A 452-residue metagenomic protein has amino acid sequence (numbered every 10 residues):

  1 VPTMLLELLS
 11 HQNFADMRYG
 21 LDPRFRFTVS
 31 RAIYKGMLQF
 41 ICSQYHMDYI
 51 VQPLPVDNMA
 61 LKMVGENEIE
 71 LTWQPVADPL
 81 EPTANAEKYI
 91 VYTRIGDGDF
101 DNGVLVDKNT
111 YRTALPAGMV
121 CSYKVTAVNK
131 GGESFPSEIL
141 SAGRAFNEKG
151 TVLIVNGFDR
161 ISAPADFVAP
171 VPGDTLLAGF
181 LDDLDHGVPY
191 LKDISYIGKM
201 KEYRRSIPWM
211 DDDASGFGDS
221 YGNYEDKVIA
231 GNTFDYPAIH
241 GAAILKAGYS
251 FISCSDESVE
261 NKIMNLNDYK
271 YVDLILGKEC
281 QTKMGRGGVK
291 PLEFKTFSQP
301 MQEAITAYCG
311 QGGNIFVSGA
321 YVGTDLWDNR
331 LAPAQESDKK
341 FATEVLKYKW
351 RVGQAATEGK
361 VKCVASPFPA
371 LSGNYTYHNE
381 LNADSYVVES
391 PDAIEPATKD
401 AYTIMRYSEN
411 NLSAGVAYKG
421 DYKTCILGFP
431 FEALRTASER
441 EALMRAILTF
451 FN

Functional and structural regions predicted by a protein language model:
V1-Y45, G428-A433: Active-site-adjacent mobile loop/cap segments within catalytic or ligand-binding domains
F40-T83, G131-G150: Pro/Thr/Ser/Gly-rich low-complexity, intrinsically disordered linker/stalk tracts
E87-V91: Short beta-strand elements bearing conserved aromatic residues within extracellular beta-rich modules
D101-K108: Short beta-strand segments within Ig-like beta-sandwich modules, predominantly Fibronectin type-III
R112-S134: Beta-strand-rich modules
I139-K270, I275, F431, R445-N452: Aromatic-Pro/Gly-enriched surface loop or interdomain linker that acts as a lid/target-recognition segment
K278-S385, L443: A glycine-rich, often tryptophan-bearing local segment used as a flexible ligand/cofactor-contacting loop or short
Y348-T436: Catalytic beta-strand/loop cores that center a nucleophilic Ser/Cys/Thr and support acyl-enzyme chemistry
